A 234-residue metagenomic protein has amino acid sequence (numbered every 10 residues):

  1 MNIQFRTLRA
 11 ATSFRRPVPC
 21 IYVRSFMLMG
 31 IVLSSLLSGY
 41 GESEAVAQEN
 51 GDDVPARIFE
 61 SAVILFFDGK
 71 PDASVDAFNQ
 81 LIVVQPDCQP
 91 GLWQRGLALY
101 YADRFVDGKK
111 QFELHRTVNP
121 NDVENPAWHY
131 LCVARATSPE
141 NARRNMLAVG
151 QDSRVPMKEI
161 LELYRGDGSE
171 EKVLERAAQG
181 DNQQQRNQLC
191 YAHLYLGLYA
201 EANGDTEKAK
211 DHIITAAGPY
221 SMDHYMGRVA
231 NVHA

Functional and structural regions predicted by a protein language model:
D52, P86, P120, G150-Q151 (+1 more regions): Short coil turns that delineate tetratricopeptide repeat
D53-Q80, A192-Y199: Alpha-helical segment of the N-proximal tetratricopeptide repeat
V63, L97, Y130-V133, L198: Residue-level recognition of tetratricopeptide repeat
F67-D68, Y101-A102, R135, A202: Register position in tetratricopeptide repeats
